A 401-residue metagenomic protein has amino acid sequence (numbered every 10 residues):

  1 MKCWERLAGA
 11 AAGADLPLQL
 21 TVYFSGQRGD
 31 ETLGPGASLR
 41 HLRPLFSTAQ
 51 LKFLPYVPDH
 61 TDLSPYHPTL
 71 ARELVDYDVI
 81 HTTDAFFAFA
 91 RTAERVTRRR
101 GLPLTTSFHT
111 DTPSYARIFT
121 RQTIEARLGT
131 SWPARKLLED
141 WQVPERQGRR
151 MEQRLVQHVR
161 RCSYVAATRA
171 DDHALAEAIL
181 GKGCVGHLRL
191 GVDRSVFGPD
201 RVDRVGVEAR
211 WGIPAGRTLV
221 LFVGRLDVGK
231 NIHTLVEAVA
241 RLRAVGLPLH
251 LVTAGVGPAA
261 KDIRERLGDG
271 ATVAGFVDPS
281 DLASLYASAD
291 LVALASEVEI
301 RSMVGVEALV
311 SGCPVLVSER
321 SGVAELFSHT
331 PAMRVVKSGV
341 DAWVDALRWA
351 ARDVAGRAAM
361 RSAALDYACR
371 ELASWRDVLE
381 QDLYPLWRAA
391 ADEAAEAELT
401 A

Functional and structural regions predicted by a protein language model:
M1-A37, R43, A373: N-terminal subdomain of nucleotide-sugar transferases
L74, F276-V277, S284-A289: Short alpha-helical donor nucleotide-sugar binding micro-motif in glycosyltransferases
A85, E297: Aromatic "clamp/platform" in nucleotide-sugar-dependent glycosyltransferases that forms part of the donor/acceptor
G129-G206, V378: Donor nucleotide-sugar binding/catalytic pocket of nucleotide-sugar-dependent glycosyltransferases
K261-A283: Nucleotide-activated donor-binding/catalytic signature segment of Leloir-type glycosyltransferases, i.e., the conserved
P314-V317: Short hydrophobic beta-strand element within catalytic cores of glycosyltransferases and related nucleotide-activated
H329-D341, W349-A355: Conserved acidic donor-binding segment of nucleotide-sugar-dependent glycosyltransferases
A355-R388: A charged, aromatic-enriched C-terminal amphipathic alpha-helix characteristic of glycosyltransferases across folds
